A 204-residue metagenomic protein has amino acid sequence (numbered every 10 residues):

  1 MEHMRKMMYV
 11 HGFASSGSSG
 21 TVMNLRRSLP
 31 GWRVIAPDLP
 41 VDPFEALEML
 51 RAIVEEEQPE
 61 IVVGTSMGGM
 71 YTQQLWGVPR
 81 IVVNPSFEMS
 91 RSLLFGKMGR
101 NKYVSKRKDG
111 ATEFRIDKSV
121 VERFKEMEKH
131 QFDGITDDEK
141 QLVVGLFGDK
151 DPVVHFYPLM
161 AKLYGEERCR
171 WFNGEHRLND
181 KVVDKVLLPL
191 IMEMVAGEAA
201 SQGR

Functional and structural regions predicted by a protein language model:
M1-S15, T72, I81-L93, R204: A short, flexible N-terminal coil/short beta segment enriched in small residues
E2-E56, H176: Active-site catalytic motif of lipid deacylating hydrolases and related acyltransferases
Y9-F13, V63, L146: Short hydrophobic segments within beta-strands
S18, V22-R26, T72, F156-M160: Short, highly selective alpha-helical patches that border small-molecule cofactor pockets in redox/cofactor-processing
Q58-I61, L142-V144: Short active-site oxyanion
E60-V63, P79-I81: Residue in the alpha/beta-hydrolase core beta-strand immediately N-terminal to the catalytic nucleophile
V63-Q73: Gly/Ala-rich beta-loop-alpha elbow adjacent to hydrolase catalytic centers
P79-I81, P85-Q202: The alpha/beta-hydrolase serine catalytic core
